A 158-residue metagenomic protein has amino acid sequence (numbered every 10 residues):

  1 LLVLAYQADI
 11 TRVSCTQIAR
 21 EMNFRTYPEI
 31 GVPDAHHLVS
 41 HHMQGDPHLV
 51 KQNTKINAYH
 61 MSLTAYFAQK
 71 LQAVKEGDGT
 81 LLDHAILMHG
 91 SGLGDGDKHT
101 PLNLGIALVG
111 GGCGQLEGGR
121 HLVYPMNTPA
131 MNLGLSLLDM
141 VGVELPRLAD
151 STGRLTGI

Functional and structural regions predicted by a protein language model:
L1-I158: Ligand-binding pockets and gating/stacking loops
